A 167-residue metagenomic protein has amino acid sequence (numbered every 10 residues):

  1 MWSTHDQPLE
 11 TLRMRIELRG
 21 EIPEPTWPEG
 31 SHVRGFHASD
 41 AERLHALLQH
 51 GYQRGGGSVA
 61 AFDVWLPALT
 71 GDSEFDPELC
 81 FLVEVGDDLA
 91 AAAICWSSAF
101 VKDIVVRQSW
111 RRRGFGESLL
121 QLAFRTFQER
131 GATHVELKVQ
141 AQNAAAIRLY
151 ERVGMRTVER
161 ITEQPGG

Functional and structural regions predicted by a protein language model:
M1-E29, Q164: Acyl-donor-binding surface of acyltransferase catalytic domains
M1-P8, R113, E117, A141-E159 (+1 more regions): Conserved active-site alpha-helix within GNAT-family acetyltransferase domains
R13, L82, D88-V105: Conserved beta-strand in the GNAT
H32-A46: A short beta-loop-alpha structural element at the N-terminal edge of CoA-dependent acyl/N-acetyltransferase catalytic
G56-A90: Active-site rim helix/loop that mediates acceptor-substrate recognition in acyltransferases
I104-R112, Q140: A short, internal acetyl-CoA/4′-phosphopantetheine-binding micro-motif in the GNAT/acyltransferase core
R111, L120-Q128: A conserved short alpha-helix in the GNAT/GCN5 acetyltransferase fold that borders and helps form the acetyl-CoA
F127-K138: Conserved GNAT acetyl-CoA-binding A-motif
